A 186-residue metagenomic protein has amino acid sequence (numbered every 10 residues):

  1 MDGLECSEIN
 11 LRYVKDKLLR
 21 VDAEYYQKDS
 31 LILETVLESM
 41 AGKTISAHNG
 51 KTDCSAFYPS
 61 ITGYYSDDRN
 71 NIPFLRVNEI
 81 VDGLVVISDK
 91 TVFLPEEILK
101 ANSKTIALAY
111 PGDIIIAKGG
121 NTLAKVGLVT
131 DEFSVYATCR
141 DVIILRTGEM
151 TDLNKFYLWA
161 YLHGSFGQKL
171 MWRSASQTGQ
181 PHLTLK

Functional and structural regions predicted by a protein language model:
M1, L153-W159, L183-K186: Amphipathic alpha-helical segments
M1-Y65: Non-catalytic DNA-recognition/assembly elements of restriction-modification systems
E34-K43, R69-V81: Short, contiguous, helix-prone interaction/anchoring segments in small proteins
K43-Y64, E79-P111: Sequence-specific dsDNA recognition surfaces
R76, L99-K100, K104-A107, P111-H163: A short beta-sheet element
V86-I87, V126-L128, W172: Short, solvent-exposed loop/turn and secondary-structure capping segments
V135-I143, A175-K186: A short glycine-rich beta-alpha junction/loop motif
G167-L170: Periplasmic-binding protein-like
